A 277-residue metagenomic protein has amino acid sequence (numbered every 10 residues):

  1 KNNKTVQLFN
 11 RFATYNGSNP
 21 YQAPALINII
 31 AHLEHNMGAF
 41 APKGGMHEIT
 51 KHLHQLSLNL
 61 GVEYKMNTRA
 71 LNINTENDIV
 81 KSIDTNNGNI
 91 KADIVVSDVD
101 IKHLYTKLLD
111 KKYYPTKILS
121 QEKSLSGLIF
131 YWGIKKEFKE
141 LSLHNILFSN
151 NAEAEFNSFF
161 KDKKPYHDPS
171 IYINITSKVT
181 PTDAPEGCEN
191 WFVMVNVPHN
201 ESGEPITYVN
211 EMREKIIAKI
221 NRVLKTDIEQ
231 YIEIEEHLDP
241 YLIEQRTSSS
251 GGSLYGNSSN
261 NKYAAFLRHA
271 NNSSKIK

Functional and structural regions predicted by a protein language model:
K1-L60, N67, S249-S259, Y263: Active-site/ligand-binding neighborhood in enzyme catalytic cores
V6-N16, H167-Y172, T226-K277: A glycine-rich dinucleotide-binding beta-alpha-beta segment and adjacent secondary-structure elements that constitute
R11-Y15, H52, L56, L60 (+4 more regions): Generic, well-ordered alpha-helical scaffold segments in large soluble proteins
N28, W191-M194, N271-K277: Short FAD-binding loop at a beta-strand-to-alpha-helix junction that anchors the flavin cofactor in diverse
E63-Y64, T68-K81, T85, I234-S249: Beta-rich nucleic-acid/ligand-interaction surfaces
L71-P185: Mid-domain catalytic core of redox enzymes that form a hydrophobic substrate pocket/lid adjacent to a catalytic redox
K135-Q245: C-terminal segments that line or cap access tunnels to active or ligand-binding sites in enzymes and enzyme-associated
